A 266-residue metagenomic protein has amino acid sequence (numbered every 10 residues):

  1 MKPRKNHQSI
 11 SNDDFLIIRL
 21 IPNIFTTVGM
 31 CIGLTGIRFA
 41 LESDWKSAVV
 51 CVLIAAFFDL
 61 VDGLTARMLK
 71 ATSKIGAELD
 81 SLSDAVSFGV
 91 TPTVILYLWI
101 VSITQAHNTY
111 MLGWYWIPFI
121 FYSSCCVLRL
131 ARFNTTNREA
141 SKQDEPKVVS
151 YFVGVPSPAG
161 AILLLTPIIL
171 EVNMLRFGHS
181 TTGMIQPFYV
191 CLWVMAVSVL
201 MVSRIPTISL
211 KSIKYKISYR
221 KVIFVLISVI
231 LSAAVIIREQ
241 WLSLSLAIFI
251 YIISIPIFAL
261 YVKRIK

Functional and structural regions predicted by a protein language model:
M1-D13, K142-D144, V148-K266: C-terminal membrane-associated helical module and adjoining short loops/tails
M1-L60, L244-A247, Y251, F258: Topogenic membrane-insertion module of multi-pass membrane proteins
D14-F25, I32-I37, L41-K46, V50 (+2 more regions): "…together with the soluble PPM/PP2C metallo-phosphatase catalytic core" -> "…together with the soluble PPM/PP2C
I21-T35, S87-V94, P158-A159, L163: The first (N-terminal) embedded transmembrane alpha-helix
F25, A48-A55, P118-F121, C125 (+4 more regions): Hydrophobic alpha-helical transmembrane segments of polytopic
T35-V50, T93-F119, P167-Y189, I237-W241: Helix-coil boundary and interhelical linker segments in multi-pass alpha-helical membrane proteins
V50-L96, A131-R138: Acidic (Asp/Glu-rich) catalytic motifs at the cytosolic membrane interface
V61-M68, L128, P256-K266: Juxtamembrane membrane-interface segments at transmembrane alpha-helix termini
